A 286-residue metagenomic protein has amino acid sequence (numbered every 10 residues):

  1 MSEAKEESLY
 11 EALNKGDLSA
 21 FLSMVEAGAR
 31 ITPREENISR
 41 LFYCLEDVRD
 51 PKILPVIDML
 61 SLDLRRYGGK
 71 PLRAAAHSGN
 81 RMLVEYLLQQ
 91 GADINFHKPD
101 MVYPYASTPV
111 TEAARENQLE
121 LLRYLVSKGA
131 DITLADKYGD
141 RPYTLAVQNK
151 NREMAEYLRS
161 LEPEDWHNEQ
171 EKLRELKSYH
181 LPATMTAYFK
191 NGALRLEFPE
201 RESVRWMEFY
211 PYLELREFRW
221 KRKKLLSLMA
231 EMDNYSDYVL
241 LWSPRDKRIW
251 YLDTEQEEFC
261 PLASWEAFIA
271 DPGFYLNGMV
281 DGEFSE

Functional and structural regions predicted by a protein language model:
S2-Y10, R34-C44, L64-A74, H97-P109 (+1 more regions): Ankyrin-repeat boundary/"N-cap" motif
E7-S23: Alpha-helical segment of the N-proximal tetratricopeptide repeat
L13, L45-E46, A76, A114 (+1 more regions): Specific position within ankyrin or ankyrin-like helical repeats
G16, V48-R49, G79, N117 (+1 more regions): Ankyrin-repeat intra-repeat helix-capping/turn positions
L22-R30, P55-D63, E85-I94, R123-D131 (+1 more regions): Ankyrin repeat domain, specifically the short helix-to-loop turn at the C-terminus of the second helix of each repeat
P99, S107-R115, L194-E286: Long, low-complexity, intrinsically disordered segments enriched in glycines and aromatic residues
Y138-D140, T144-L241: A surface-exposed partner-binding patch
